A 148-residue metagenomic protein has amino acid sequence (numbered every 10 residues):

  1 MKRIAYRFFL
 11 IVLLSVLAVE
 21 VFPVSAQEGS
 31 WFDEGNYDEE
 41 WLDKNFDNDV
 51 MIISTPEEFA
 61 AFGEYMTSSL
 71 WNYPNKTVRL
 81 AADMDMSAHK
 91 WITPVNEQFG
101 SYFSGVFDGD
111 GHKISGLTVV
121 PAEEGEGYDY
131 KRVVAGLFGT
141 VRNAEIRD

Functional and structural regions predicted by a protein language model:
M1-F9: Bacterial N-terminal signal peptides that target proteins for export
S15-S25: C-terminal segment of classical bacterial N-terminal signal peptides
A26-D148: Surface-exposed repetitive/solenoidal architectures
